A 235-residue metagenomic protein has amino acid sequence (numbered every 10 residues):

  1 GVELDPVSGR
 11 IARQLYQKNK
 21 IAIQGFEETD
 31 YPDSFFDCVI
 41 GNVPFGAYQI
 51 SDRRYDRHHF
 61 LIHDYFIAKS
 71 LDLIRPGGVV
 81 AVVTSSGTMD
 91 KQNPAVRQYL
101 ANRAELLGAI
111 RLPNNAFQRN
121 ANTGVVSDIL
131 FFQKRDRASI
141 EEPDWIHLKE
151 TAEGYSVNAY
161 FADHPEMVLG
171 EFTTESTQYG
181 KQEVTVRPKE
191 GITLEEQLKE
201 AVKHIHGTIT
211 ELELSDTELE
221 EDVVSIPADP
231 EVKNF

Functional and structural regions predicted by a protein language model:
G1-G41, G46-Y48, F60, S85-S86 (+1 more regions): Conserved S-adenosyl-L-methionine
V2-I11, H59-Q118, V125-F132: Conserved Class I SAM-dependent methyltransferase catalytic core
I11, A228-F235: Hydrophobic/aromatic interaction determinants used to assemble and anchor large protein complexes
E28-Y31, N115-R119, T177-Q178: A short acidic, often aromatic-flanked loop/helix-cap motif at beta-alpha or helix-coil junctions that lines enzyme
P44, N114, R135: Flexible loop residues that form catalytic and substrate-binding hotspots at small-molecule/glycan-binding clefts
A47-I50, M89-Q92, I140: Short catalytic/ligand-binding loop motif for oxyanion handling, primarily in non-cytosolic enzymes, centered on
R53-H58: Short glycine-enriched, charge-decorated loop/helix-capping segments at active-site entrances that position
R119-E220: Flexible, glycine-/basic-rich loop-and-beta segments that form/coincide with the SAM-dependent methyltransferase
